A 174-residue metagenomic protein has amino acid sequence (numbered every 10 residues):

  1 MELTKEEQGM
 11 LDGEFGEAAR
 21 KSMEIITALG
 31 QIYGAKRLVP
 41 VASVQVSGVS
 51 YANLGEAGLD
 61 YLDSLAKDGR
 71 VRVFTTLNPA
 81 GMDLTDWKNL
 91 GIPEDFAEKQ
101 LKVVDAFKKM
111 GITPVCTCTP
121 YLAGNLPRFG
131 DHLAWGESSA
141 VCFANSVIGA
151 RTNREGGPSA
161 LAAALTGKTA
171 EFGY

Functional and structural regions predicted by a protein language model:
M1-Y174: Non-transmembrane, aqueous-exposed alpha-helical and coiled segments at domain scale
